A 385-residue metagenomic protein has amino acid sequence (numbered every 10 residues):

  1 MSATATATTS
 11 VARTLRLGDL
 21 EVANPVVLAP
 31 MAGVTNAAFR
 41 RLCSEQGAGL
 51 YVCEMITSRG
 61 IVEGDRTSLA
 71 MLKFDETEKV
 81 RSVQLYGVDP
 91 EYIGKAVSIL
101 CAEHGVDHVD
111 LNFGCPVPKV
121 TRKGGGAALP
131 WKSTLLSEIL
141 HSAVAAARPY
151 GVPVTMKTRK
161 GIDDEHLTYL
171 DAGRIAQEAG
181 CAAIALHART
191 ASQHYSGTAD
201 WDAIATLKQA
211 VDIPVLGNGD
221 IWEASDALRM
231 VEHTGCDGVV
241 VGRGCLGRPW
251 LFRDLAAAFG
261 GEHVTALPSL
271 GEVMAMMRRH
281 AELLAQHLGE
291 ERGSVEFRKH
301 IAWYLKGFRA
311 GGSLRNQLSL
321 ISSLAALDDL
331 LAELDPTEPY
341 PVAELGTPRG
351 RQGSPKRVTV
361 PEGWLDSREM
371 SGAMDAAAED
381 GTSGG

Functional and structural regions predicted by a protein language model:
M1-G18, V22, V26, A32 (+6 more regions): Alpha/beta catalytic cores of nucleotide-metabolism and tRNA/nucleoside-modifying enzymes
A3-R16, M31-D107: Glycine-rich, positively charged N-terminal anion/phosphate-binding segment
L15-V27, R59-V80, C115-G125, R148-K160: N-terminal small/glycine-rich loop or linker at the start of catalytic domains across soluble metabolic enzymes
V26-P30, Y51-C53, R81-L85, V109 (+4 more regions): Hydrophobic faces of well-ordered beta-strands that scaffold small-molecule active sites in alpha/beta enzyme cores
M31, I56-S58, Y86-V88, G114-P116 (+4 more regions): Active-site beta-loop-alpha junctions enriched in small/polar residues
E45, G94-G125, L129-I213: Alpha/beta enzyme core
Q84, K123-A127, V264, A285: Short coil/turn segments at secondary-structure junctions
